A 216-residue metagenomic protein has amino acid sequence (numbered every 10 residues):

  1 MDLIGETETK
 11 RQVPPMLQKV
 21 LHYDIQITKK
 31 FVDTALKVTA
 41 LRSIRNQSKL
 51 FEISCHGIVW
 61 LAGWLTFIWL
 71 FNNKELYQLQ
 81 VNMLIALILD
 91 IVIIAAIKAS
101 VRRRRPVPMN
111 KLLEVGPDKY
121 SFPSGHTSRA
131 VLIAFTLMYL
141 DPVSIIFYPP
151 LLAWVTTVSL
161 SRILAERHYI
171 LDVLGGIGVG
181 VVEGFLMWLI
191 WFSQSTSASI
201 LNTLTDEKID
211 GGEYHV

Functional and structural regions predicted by a protein language model:
D2-Y120, S128-V158: Hydrophobic alpha-helical bundle signature of multipass membrane enzymes
V107-V216: Membrane-embedded catalytic cores of phosphoryl/pyrophosphoryl-handling enzymes
